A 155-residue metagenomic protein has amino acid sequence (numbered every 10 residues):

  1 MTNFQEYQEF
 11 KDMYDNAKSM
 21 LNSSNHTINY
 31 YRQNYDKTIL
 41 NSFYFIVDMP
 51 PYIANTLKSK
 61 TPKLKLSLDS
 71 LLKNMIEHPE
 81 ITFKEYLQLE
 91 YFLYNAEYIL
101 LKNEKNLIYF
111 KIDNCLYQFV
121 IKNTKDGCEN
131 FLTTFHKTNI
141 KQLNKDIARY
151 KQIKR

Functional and structural regions predicted by a protein language model:
M1-R155: Ribonuclease/tRNase effector modules and their secretory precursors
